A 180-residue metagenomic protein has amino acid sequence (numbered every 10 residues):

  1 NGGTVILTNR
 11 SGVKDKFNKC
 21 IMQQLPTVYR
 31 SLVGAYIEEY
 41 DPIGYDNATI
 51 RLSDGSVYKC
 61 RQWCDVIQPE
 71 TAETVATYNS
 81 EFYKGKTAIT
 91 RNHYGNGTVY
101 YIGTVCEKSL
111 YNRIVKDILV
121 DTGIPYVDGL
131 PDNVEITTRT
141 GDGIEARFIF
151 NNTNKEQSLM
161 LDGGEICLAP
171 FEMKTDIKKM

Functional and structural regions predicted by a protein language model:
N1-M180: A conserved amphipathic helix/loop scaffold that creates a polar/acidic microenvironment used either to coordinate
